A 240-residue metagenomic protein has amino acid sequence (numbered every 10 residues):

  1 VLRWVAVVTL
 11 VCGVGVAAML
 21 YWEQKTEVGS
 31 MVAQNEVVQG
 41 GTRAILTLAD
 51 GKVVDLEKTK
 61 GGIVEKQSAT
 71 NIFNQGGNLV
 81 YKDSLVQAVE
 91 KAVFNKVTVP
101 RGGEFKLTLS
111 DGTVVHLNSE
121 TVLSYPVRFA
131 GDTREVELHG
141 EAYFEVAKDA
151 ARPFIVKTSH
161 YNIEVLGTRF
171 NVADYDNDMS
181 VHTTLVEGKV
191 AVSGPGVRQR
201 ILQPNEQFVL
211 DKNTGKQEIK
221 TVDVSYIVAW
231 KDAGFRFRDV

Functional and structural regions predicted by a protein language model:
L2-W4, L10-V240: A residue-level detector for the "anchor" residue at the start of short, highly conserved motifs
